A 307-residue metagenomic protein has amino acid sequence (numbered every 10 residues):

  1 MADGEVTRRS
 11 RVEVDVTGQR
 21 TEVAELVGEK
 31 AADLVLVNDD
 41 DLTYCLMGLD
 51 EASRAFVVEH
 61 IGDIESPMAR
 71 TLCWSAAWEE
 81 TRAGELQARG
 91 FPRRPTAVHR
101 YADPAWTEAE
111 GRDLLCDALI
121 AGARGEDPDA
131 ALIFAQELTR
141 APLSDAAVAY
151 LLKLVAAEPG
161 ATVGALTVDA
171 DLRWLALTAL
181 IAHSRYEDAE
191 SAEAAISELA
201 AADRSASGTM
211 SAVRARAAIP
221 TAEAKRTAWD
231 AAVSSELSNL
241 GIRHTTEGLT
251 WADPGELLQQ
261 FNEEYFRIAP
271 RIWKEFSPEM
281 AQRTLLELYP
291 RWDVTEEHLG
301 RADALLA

Functional and structural regions predicted by a protein language model:
A2-T7, A24-A307: Long, ordered, helix-rich scaffold segments
R8-V12: Short beta-strand segments
E13-R20: Short proline/glycine- and polar residue-rich coil/turn motifs
